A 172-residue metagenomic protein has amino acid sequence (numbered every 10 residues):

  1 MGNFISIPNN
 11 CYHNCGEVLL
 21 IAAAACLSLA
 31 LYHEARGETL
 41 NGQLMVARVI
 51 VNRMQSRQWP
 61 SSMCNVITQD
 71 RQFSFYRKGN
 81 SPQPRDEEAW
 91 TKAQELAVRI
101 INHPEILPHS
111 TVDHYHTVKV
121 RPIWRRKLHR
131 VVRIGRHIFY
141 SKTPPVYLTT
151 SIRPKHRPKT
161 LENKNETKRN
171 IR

Functional and structural regions predicted by a protein language model:
F4-C11, A25-R172: Bacterial extracytoplasmic/cell-wall-associated proteins, especially those involved in peptidoglycan
H13-E17: Membrane-penetrating hydrophobic segments
V18-A25: Hydrophobic membrane-insertion alpha-helices, especially the h-region of bacterial N-terminal signal peptides
